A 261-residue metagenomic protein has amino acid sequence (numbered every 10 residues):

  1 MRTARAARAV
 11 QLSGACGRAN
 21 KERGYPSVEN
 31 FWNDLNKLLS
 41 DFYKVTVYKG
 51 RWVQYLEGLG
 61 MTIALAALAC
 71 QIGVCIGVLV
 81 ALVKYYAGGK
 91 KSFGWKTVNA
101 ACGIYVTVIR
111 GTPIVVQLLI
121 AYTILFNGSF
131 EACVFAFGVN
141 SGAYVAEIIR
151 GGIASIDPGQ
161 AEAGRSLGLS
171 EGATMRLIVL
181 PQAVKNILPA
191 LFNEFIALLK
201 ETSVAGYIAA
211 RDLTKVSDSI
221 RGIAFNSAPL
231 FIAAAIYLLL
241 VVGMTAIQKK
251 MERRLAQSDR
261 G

Functional and structural regions predicted by a protein language model:
M1-V10, G14: Intrinsically disordered, low-complexity segments enriched in serine/proline and basic residues
Q11-S27: Short, Lys/Arg-enriched N-terminal segments with co-localized hydrophobic residues within the first ~10-30 amino acids
G24-G261: Transmembrane alpha-helices and adjacent helix-loop boundaries
